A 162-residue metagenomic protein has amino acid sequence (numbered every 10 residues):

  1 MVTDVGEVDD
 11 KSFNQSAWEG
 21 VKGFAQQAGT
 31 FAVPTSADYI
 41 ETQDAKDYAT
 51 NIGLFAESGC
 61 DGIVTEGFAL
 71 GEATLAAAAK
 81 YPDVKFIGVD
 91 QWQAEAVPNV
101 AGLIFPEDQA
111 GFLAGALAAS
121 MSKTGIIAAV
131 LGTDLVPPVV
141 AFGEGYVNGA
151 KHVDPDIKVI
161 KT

Functional and structural regions predicted by a protein language model:
M1-T162: A residue-level marker of the well-folded mature domains of exported/periplasmic proteins
